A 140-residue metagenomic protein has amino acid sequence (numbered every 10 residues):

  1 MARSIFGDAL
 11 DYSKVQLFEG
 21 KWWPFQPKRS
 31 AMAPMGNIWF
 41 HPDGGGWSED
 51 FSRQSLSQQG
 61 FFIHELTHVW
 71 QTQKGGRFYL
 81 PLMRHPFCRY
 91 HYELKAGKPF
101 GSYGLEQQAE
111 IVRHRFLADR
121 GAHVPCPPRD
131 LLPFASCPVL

Functional and structural regions predicted by a protein language model:
M1-L10, A33-G36, Q73-L140: Metalloprotease/metallohydrolase-associated module, dominated by Zn2+-dependent proteases
M1-R29, D43-G44: Hydrophobic or amphipathic, alpha-helical segments that drive membrane association/targeting
D8, S30, F40-I63, G101: Short pre-active-site segment immediately N-terminal to the catalytic Zn-binding motif
G20-P24, G44-G46, T67, G75-R77 (+1 more regions): Short, solvent-exposed loop/turn segments at secondary-structure junctions
W22-W23, W39, W47, W70 (+1 more regions): A residue-identity detector for tryptophan
Q26-K28, E49, R120: Generic domain-boundary/flexible-linker signal
G60-T72: Active-site recognition of the HExxH zinc-binding catalytic motif
